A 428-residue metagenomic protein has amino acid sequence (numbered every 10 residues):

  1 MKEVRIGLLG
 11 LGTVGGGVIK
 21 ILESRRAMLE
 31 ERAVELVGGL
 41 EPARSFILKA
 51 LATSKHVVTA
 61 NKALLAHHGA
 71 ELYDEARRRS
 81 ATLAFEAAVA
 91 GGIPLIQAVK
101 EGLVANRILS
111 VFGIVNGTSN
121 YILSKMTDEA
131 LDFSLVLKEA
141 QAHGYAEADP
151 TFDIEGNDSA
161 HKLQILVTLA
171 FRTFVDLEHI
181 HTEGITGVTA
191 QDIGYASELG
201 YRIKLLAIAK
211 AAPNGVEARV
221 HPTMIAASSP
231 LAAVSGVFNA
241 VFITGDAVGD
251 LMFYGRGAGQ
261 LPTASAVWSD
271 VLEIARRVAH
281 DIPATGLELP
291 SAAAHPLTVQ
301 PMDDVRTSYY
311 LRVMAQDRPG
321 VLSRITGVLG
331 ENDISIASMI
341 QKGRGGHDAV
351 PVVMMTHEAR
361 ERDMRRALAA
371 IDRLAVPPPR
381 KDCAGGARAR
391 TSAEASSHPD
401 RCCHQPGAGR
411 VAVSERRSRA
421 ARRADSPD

Functional and structural regions predicted by a protein language model:
M1-L36, D372: N-terminal Rossmann-like dinucleotide-binding module
P42-T53, K62-K100: Rossmann-fold NAD(P)-binding glycine/threonine-rich loop
R77-D158, I165: Rossmann-like NAD(P)H-binding beta-loop-alpha module
L135-A233, F238-A240, G259: Substrate-binding/catalytic subdomain of NAD(P)-dependent oxidoreductase enzymes
H221-D246, Q260-L261, G330-G346: Low-complexity, glycine/alanine/valine/leucine- and proline-rich hydrophobic stretches
G249-L251, G255-L261: Glycine-rich phosphate/pyrophosphate-binding beta-alpha loops
A266, V271-V413, S418: A conserved regulatory-domain signal marking ACT and ACT-like small-molecule sensing domains and adjacent regulatory
A420-P427: Short, intrinsically disordered C-terminal tails of secreted or membrane-associated proteins
